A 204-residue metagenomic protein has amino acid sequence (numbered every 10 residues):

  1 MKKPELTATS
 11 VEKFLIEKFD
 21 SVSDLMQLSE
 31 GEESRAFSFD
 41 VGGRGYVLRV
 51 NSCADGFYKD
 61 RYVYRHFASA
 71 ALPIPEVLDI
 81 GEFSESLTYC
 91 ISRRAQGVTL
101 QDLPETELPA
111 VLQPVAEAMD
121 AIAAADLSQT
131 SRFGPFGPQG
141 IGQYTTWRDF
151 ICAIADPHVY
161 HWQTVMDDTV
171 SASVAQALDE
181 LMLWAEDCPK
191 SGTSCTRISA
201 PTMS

Functional and structural regions predicted by a protein language model:
M1-K18: Juxta-kinase regulatory segment immediately upstream of eukaryotic protein kinase catalytic domains
E5-S10, A110, T169-Q176: A generic alpha-helix signature
E12, Y64-R65, M119, A175 (+1 more regions): Short amphipathic alpha-helical segments and helix-helix/interface helices
K13, E17, Y62, L108 (+1 more regions): A conserved long alpha-helix in the C-terminal portion of kinase-like catalytic domains
F19-M26: Conserved N-terminal boundary motif of the eukaryotic protein kinase catalytic domain
M26-T145, P189: ATP-binding pocket architecture of kinase catalytic cores
R35-D40, Q176-S204: Active-site acidic catalytic loop and adjacent metal/ATP-binding pocket of ATP-dependent phosphoryl transfer enzymes
P135-A185: Active-site catalytic-loop/activation-segment of kinase and kinase-like phosphoryl-transfer enzymes
